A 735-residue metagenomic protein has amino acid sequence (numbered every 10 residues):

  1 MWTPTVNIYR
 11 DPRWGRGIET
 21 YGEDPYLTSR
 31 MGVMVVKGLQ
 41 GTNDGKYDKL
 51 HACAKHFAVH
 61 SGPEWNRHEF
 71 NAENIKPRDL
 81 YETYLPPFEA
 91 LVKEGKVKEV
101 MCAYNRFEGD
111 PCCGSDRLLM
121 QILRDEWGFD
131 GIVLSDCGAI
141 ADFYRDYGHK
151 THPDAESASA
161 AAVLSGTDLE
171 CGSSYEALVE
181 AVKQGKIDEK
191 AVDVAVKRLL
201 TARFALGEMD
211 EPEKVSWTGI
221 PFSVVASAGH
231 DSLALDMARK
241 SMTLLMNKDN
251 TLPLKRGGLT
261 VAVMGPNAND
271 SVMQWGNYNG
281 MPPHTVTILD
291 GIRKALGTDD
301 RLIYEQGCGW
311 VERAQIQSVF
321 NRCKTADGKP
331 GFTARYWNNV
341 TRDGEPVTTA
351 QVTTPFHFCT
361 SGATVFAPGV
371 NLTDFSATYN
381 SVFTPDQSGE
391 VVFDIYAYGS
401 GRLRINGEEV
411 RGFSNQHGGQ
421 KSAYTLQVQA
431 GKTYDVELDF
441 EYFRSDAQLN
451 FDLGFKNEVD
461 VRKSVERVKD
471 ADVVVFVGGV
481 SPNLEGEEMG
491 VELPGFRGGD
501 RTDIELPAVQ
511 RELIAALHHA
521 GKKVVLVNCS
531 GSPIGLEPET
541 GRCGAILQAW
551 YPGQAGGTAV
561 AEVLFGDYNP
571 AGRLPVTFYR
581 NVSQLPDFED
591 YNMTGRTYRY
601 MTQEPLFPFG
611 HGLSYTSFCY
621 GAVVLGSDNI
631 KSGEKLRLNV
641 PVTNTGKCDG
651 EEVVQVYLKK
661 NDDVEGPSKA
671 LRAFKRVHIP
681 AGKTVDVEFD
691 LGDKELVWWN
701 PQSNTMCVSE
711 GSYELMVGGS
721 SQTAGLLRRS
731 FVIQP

Functional and structural regions predicted by a protein language model:
M1-W699, T705-V717, S721-T723, Q734: Glycoside hydrolase catalytic-domain context in secreted enzymes
A724-R729: Extracellular and select intracellular beta-sandwich modules with Ser/Thr-enriched, small-residue motifs on
